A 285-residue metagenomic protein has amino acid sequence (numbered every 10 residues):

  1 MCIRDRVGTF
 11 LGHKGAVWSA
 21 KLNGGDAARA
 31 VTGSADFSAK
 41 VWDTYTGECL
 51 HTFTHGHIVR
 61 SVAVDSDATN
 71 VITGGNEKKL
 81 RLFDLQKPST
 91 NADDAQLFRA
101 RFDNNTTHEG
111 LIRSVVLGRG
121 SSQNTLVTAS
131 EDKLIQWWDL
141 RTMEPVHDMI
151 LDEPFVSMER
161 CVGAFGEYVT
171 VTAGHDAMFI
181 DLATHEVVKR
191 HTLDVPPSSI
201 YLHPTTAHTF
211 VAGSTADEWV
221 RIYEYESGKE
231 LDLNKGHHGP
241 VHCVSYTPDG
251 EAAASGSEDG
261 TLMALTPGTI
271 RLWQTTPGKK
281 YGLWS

Functional and structural regions predicted by a protein language model:
M1-I3: Short, small-residue-biased leader/transition segments that mark boundaries at the very start of proteins
R6-F10, E48-T52, S89-A92, L97-N105 (+3 more regions): A short beta-strand motif characteristic of beta-propeller blades
R6-K87: A generic tandem-repeat structural signature
F10-V17, F53-V59, F102-I112, M149-F155 (+2 more regions): WD40/WD-repeat beta-propeller blade N-cap
A20, A39-D43, L80-D84, I135-D139 (+4 more regions): WD40-repeat beta-propellers
K21-A28, A63-T69, V115-N124, E159-G166 (+3 more regions): Loop/turn segments within WD40 beta-propeller blades
T32-D36, I58, T73-E77, L85 (+5 more regions): Conserved strand-to-loop turn within each blade of WD40 beta-propeller repeats
D194-S198, A216-D217, S227-H242, T247-S285: Terminal intrinsically disordered, low-complexity extensions flanking WD-repeat/beta-propeller proteins
